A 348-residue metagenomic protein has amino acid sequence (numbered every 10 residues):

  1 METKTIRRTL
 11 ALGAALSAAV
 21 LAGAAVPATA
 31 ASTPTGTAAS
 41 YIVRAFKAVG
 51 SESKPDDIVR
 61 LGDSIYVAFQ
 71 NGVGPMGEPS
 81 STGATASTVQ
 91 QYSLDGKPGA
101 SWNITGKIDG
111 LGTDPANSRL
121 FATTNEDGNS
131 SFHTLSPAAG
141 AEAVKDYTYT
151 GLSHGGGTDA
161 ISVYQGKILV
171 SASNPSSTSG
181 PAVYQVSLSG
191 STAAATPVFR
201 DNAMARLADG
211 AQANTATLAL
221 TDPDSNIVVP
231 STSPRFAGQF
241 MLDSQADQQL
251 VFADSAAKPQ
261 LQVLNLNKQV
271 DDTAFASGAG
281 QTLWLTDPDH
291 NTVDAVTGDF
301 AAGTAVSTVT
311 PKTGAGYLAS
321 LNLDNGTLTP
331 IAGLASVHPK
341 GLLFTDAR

Functional and structural regions predicted by a protein language model:
M1-S32: Secretory targeting and sorting signals
A31-R348: Sequence/structural signature of beta-propeller domains
